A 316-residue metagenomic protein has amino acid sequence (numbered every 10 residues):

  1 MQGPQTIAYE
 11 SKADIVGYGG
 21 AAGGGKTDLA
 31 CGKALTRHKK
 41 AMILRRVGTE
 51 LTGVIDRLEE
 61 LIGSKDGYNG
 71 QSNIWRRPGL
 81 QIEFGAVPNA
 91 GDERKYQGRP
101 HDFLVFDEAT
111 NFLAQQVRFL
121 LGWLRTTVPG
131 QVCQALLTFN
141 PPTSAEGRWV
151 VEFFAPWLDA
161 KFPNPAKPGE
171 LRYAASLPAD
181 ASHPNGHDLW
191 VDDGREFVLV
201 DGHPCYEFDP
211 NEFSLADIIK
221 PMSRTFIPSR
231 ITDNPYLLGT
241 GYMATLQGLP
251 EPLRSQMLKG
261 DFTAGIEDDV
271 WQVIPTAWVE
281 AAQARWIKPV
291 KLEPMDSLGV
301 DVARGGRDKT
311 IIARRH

Functional and structural regions predicted by a protein language model:
M1-A13: Pre-Walker A adenine-sensing motif
D14-G19, L137: Short hydrophobic/aromatic beta-strand immediately N-terminal to the Walker A/P-loop
K26-T36: Motif I (Walker A/P-loop) of helicase-class P-loop NTPases
K40-L51: Conserved RecA-like ASCE P-loop NTPase motor core of nucleic-acid helicases/translocases
T49-D102: Inter-Walker segment of RecA-like/P-loop motor cores
D107-E108: Walker B catalytic acidic pair
N111-N234: ASCE P-loop NTPase helicase motor core
K220-M222, R230-V300: ATPase catalytic-site recognition across NTP-hydrolyzing enzymes
